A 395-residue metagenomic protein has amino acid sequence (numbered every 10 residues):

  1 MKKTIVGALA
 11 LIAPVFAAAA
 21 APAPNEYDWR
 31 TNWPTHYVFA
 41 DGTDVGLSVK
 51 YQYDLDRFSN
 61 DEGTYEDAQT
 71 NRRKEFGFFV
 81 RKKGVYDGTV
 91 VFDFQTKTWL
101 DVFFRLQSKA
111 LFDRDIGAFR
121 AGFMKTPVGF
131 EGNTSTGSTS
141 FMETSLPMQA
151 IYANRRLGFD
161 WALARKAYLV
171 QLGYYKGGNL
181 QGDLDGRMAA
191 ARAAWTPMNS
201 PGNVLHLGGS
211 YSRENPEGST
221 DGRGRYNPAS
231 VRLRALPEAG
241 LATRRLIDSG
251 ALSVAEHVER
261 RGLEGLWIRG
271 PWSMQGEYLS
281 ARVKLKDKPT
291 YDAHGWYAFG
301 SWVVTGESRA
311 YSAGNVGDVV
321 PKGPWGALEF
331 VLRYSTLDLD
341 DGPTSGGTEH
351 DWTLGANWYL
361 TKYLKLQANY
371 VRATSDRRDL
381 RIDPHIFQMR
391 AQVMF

Functional and structural regions predicted by a protein language model:
M1-P24: Cleavable N-terminal export/targeting peptides
K2-I5, M188-R192, S200-G208, S212-S219 (+4 more regions): Domain-scale selection of a single, long terminal region that carries the protein's primary operational module
T4-I5, Q52, Q392: Residue-level detector of intrinsically disordered/flexible regions characterized by low predicted structural confidence
I12-A13, K82, D287: Alpha-helical transmembrane segments and their juxtamembrane interfaces
P22-P24, N60-G63, G222-F395: Outer-membrane beta-barrel pore domains
P22-V38: Short N-terminal segments immediately surrounding and downstream of signal-peptide cleavage
W33-E217, Y297, W302-K322, E329-V331 (+1 more regions): Outer membrane beta-barrel
